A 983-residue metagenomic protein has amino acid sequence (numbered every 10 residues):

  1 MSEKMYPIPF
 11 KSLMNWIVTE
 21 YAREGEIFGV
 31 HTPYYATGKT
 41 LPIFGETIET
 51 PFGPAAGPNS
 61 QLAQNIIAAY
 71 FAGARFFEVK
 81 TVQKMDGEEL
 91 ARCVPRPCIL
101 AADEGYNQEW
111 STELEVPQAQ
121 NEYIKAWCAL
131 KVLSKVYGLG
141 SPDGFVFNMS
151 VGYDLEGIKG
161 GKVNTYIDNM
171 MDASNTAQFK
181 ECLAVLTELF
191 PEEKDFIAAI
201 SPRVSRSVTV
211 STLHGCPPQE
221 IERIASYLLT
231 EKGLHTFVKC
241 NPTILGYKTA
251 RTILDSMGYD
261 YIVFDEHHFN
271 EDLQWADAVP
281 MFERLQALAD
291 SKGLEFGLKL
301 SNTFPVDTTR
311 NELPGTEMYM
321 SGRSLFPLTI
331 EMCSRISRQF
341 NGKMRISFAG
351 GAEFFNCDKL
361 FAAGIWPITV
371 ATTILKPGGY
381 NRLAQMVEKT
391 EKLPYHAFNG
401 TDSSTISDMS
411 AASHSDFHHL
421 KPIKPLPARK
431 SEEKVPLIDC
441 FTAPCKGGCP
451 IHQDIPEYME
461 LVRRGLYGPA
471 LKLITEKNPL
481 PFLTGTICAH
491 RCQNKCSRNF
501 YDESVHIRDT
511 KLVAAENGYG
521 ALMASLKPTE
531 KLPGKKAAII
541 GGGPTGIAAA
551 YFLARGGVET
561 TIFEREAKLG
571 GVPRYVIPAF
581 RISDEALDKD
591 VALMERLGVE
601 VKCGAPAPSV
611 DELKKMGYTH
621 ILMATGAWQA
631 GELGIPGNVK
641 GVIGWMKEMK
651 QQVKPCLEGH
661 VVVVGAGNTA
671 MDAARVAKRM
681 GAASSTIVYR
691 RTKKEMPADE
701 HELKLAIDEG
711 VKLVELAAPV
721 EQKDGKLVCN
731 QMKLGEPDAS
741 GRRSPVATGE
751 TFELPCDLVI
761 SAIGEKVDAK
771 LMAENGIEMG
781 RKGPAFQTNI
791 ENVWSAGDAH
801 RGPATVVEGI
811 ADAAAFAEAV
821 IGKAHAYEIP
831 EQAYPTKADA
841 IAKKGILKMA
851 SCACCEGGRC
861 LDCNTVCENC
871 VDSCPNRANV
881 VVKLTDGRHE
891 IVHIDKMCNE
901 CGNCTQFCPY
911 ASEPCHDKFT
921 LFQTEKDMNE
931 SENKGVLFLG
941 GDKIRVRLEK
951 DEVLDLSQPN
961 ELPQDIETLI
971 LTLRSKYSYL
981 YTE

Functional and structural regions predicted by a protein language model:
M1-E231: N-terminal capping/small domains of soluble enzymes
A22-T37, P242-G342, P377-Y395: Glycine/Thr-rich beta-alpha phosphate-binding loop at enzyme active sites
A63-A68, A225, A352-V370: Catalytic cores of alpha/beta
R75-G87, C240-P242, K359-K389, R691: Glycine-rich phosphate-binding active-site loops on the catalytic face of alpha/beta enzymes
E317, R323, L328, I374-L375 (+15 more regions): Ferredoxin-type iron-sulfur electron-transfer modules and their immediate structural context
I540-T561, K602-D611, T625-L633, W645-E700 (+4 more regions): Rossmann-like dinucleotide/flavin-binding elements
E559-I562, E566-V601, A674-E721: Rossmann-like dinucleotide-binding cores of NAD(P)H-dependent redox enzymes
K602-M616, G631, L716-K726, M732-G735: A conserved short coil-to-beta-strand element within the FAD-binding core of flavoproteins
